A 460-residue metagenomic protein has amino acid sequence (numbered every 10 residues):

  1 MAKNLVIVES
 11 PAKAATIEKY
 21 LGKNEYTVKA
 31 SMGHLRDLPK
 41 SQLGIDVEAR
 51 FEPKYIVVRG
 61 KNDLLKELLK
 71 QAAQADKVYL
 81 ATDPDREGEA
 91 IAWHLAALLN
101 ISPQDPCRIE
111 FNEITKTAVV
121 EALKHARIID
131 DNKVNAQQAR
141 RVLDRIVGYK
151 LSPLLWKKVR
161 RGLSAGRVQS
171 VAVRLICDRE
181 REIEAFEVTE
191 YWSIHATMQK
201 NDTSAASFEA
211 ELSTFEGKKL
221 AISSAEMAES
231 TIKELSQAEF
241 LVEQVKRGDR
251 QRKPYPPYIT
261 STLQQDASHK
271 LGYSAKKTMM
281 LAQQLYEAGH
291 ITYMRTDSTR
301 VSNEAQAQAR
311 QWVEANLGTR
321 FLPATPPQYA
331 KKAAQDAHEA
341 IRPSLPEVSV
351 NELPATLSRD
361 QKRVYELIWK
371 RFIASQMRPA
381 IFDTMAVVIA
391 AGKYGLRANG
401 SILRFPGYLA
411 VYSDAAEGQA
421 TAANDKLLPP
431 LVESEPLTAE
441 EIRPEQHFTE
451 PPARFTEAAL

Functional and structural regions predicted by a protein language model:
M1-Q138, K150: Intrinsically disordered, low-complexity regulatory segments
A2, D83-P84, R160-S164, R247-P256 (+2 more regions): Conserved short loop/turn motifs at secondary-structure junctions
P11, S31-G33, D83-E89, F111-I114 (+8 more regions): An acidic- and aromatic-residue-enriched active-site/binding cleft used to recognize and process polar
K13, G88-I91, N135, A139 (+8 more regions): Hydrophobic (often cysteine-bearing) scaffold residues that line and stabilize catalytic clefts of nucleotide/cofactor
K19, T27, R36-V57, A165-Q283 (+3 more regions): Long, highly charged, low-complexity internal segments
Q74, I114-M198, Q244-Q251: C-terminal or mid-to-C-terminal helical accessory/interaction module adjacent to the motor/catalytic core
L99-P103, K150, L154, E239 (+6 more regions): A generic secondary-structure signal for well-formed alpha-helical elements
Y273-D336, I341: Extended, well-ordered alpha-helical scaffold/bundle regions in very large, multi-domain proteins
